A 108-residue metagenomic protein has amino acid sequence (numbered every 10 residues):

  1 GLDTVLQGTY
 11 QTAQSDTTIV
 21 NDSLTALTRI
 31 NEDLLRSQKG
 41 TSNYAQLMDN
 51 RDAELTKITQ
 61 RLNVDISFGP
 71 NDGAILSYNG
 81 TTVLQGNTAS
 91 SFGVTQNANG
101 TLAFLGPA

Functional and structural regions predicted by a protein language model:
G1-L35: Long, non-coiled-coil amphipathic alpha-helical linker/lever segments that couple catalytic cores to other domains
A26, L35-A108: Phosphate-proximal small/polar/acidic motifs at interfaces that engage nucleotide phosphates, polyphosphates
